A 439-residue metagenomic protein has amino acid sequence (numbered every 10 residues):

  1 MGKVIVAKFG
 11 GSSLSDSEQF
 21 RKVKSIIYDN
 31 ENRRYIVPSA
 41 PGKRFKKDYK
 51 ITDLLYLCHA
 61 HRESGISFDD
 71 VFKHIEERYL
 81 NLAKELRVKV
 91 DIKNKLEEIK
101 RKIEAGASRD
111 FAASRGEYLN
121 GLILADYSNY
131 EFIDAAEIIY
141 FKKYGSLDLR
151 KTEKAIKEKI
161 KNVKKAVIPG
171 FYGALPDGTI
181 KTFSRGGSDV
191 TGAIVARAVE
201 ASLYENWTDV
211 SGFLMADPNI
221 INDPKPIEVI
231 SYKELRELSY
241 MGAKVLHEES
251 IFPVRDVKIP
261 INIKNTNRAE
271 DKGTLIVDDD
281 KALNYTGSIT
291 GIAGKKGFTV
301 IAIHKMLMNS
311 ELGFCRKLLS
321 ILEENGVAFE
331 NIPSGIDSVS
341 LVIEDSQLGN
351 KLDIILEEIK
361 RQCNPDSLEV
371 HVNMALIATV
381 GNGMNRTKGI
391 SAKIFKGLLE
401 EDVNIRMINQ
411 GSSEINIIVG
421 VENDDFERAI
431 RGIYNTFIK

Functional and structural regions predicted by a protein language model:
M1-L246, I251, G420-E422: Nucleotide/pyrophosphate-binding catalytic subdomain
K3-I5, R33-I36, Y130-E131, K164-V167 (+13 more regions): Structural motif
L14, R44-F45, Y140, A174-P176 (+6 more regions): Flexible loop/turn segments at secondary-structure boundaries
P41-G42, V210-G212, I261, N265-E270 (+3 more regions): Glycine-rich beta-alpha junction loops
A60, K84, I259-N262, K360 (+1 more regions): Non-catalytic alpha-helical coupling and interface elements of nucleotide-dependent molecular machines and regulators
K272-K439: A conserved regulatory-domain signal marking ACT and ACT-like small-molecule sensing domains and adjacent regulatory
